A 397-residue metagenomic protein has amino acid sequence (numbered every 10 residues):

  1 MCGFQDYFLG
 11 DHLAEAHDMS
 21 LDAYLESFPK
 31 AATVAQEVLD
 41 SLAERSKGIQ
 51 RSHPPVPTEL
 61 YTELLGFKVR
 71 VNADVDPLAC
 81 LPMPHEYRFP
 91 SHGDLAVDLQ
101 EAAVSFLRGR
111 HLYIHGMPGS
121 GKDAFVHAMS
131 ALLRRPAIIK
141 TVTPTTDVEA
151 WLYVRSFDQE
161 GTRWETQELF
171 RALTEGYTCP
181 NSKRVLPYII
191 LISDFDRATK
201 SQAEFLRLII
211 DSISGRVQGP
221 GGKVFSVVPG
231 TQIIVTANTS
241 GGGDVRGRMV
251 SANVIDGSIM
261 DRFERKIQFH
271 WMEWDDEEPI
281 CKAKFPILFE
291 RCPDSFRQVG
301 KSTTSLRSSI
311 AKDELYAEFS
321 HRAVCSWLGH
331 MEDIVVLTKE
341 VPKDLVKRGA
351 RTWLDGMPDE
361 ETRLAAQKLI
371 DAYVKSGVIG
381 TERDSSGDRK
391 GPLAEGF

Functional and structural regions predicted by a protein language model:
G3: Cys/His-coordinated zinc-binding microdomains
D6-T33: C-terminal recognition-helix end and immediately following basic linker of small zinc-binding "finger" domains
D11-E15, A128, S326: DNA-binding alpha-helical recognition surfaces that contact promoter or target DNA
A16, L132, S212, H330-I334: Active-site catalytic microenvironments for nucleophilic, acid-base chemistry
L21-E26, T33-Q36, L288-V299: Short, surface-exposed acidic
F28-I49: Short, basic alpha-helical nucleic acid-contact segments in DNA-binding proteins and DNA transaction factors
I49-D294: AAA+ P-loop NTPase catalytic core and its hallmark functional loops
R51-H92, Q100, E273-E278, K282-F397: Alpha-helical lid/collar subdomain of P-loop NTPases
